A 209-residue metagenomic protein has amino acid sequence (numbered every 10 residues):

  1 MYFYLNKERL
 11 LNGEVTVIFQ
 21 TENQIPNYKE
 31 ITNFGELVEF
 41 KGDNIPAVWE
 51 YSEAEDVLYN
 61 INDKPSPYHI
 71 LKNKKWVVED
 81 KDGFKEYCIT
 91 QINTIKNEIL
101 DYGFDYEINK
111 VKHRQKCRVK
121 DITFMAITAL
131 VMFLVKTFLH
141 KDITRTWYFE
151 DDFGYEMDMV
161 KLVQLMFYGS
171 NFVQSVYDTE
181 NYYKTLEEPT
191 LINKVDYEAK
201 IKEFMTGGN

Functional and structural regions predicted by a protein language model:
M1-Y2, K7-K29, N33, E53 (+1 more regions): A preference for well-ordered globular domain cores that mediate specific macromolecular interactions or catalysis
N33-Y59: Short, mixed-charge low-complexity intrinsically disordered segments
